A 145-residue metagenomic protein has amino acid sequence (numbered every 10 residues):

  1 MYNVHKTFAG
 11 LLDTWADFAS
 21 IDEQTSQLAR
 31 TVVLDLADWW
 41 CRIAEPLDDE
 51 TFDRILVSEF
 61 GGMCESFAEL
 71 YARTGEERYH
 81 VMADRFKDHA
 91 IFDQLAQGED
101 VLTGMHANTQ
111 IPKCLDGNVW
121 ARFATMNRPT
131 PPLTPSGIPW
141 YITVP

Functional and structural regions predicted by a protein language model:
M1-P145: Glycan-recognition and catalytic cores of secretory/periplasmic carbohydrate-active enzymes
